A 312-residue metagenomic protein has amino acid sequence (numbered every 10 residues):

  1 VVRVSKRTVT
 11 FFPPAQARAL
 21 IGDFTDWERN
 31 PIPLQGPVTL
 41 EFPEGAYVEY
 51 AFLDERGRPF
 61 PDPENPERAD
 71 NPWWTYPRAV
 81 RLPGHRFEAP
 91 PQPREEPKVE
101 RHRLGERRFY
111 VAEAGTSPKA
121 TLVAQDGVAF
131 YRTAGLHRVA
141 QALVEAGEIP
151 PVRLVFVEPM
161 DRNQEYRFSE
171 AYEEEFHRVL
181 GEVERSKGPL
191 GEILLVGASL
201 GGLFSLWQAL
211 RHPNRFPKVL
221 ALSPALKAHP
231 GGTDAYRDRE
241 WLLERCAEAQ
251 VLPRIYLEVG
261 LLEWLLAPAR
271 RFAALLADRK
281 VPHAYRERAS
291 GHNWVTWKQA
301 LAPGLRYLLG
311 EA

Functional and structural regions predicted by a protein language model:
V1-Y47, L53-H85: Aromatic-rich carbohydrate-binding modules that target alpha-glucans
N71-G115: N-terminal cap/lid segment of alpha/beta-hydrolase-fold proteins
P118-V128: Short beta-strand element of the alpha/beta-hydrolase
G127, P159, L220-H229, L261: Active-site nucleophile loop of the alpha/beta-hydrolase fold
T133-R153: Short amphipathic alpha-helix adjacent to the substrate-entry channel of hydrolases
G135, L190-L242, A247-Q250: Primarily recognizes the serine-hydrolase "nucleophile elbow" in alpha/beta-hydrolase and SGNH/GDSL folds
R167-K187: Alpha/beta-hydrolase active-site loop
H229-A289, V295: The feature captures the conserved acid-bearing segment of alpha/beta-hydrolase catalytic domains
